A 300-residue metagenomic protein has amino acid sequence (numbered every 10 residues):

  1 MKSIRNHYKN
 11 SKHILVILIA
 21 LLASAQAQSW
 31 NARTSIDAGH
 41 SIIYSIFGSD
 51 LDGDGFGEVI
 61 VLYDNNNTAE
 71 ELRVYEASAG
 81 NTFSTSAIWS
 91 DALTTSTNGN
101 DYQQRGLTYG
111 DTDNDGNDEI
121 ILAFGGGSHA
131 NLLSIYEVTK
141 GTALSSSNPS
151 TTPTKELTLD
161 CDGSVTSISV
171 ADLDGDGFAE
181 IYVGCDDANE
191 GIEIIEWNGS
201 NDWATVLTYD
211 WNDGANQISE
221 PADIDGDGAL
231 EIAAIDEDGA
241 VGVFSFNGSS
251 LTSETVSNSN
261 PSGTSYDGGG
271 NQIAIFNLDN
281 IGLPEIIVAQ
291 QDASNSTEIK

Functional and structural regions predicted by a protein language model:
M1-S29: Sec-dependent, cleavable N-terminal signal peptides
Q26-D50, G57-Y63: An edge-strand/N-cap motif at the start of beta-rich repeat modules
A27-S41, E76-Y102, E137-G163, E196-G214 (+1 more regions): Blade-edge motifs of beta-propeller repeat domains
Y44-L51, Q104-N114, T166-L173, E180 (+3 more regions): Beta-propeller blade termini
G53-L62, N114-A123, G175-G184, G226-A234 (+1 more regions): Acidic/hydrophobic-patterned starts of short beta strands in beta-sheet-rich repeat architectures
Y63-A69, G125-A130, D186-E190, D238-A240 (+1 more regions): Short glycine/acidic-enriched loop and turn motifs that connect beta-strands
E71-V74, L132-S134, G191-I194, A240-G242 (+1 more regions): A short loop-to-beta-strand structural motif that recurs across blades of beta-propeller domains
T151, D160-D174, F178-W197, W203 (+4 more regions): Solenoidal tandem-repeat scaffolds enriched in leucines and small polar residues
